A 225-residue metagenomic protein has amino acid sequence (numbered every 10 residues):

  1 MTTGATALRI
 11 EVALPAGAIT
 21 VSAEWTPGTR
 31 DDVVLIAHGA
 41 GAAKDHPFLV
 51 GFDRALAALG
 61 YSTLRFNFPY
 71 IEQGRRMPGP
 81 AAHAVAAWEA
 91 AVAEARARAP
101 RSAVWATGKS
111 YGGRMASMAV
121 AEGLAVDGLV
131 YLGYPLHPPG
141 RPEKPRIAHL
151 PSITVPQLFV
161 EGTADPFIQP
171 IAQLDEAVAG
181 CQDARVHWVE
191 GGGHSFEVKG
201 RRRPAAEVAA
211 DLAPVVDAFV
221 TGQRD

Functional and structural regions predicted by a protein language model:
A7-A103, F196-P204: Serine-hydrolase catalytic machinery in alpha/beta-hydrolase-like enzymes
L64, A179-E197: Catalytic histidine neighborhood in serine/cysteine hydrolases with alpha/beta-hydrolase-type architecture
W88-S152: Primarily recognizes the serine-hydrolase "nucleophile elbow" in alpha/beta-hydrolase and SGNH/GDSL folds
I147-T154, A177-Q182: Short, conserved loop/helix-junction motifs that constitute active-site signature segments in enzyme catalytic cores
S152-T154, F159-E161, D165, V189: Short beta-strand/loop motif that positions the catalytic acidic residue of the alpha/beta-hydrolase fold
T163-I168, H194-S195: Acidic catalytic loop of the alpha/beta-hydrolase fold
G192, G200-D225: Catalytic active-site module of serine/aspartate enzymes centered on a nucleophile-bearing elbow/loop
